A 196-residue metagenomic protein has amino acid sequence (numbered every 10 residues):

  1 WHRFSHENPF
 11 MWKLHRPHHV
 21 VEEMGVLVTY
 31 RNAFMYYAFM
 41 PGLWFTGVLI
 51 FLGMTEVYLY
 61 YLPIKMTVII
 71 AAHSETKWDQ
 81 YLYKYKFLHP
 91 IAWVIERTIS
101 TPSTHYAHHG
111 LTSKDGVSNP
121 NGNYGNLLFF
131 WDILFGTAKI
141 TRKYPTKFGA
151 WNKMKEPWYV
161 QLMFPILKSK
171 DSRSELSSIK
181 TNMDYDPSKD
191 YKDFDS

Functional and structural regions predicted by a protein language model:
W1-Y144: Membrane-embedded catalytic scaffold of the fatty acid hydroxylase/desaturase
T141-D195: A membrane-cytosol interface segment of integral membrane proteins
